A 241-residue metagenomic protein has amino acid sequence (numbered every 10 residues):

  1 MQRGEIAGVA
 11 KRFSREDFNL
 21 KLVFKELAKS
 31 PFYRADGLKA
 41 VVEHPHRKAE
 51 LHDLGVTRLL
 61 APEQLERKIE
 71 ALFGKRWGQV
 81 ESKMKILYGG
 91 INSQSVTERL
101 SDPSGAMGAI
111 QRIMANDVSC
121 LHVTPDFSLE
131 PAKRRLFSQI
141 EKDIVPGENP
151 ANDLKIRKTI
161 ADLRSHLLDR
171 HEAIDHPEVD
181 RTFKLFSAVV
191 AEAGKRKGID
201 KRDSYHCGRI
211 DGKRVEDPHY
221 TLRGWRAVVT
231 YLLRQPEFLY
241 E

Functional and structural regions predicted by a protein language model:
M1-E241: His/Asp/Glu-rich metal/cofactor-coordinating catalytic motifs and the adjacent surface-exposed loops that frame enzyme
